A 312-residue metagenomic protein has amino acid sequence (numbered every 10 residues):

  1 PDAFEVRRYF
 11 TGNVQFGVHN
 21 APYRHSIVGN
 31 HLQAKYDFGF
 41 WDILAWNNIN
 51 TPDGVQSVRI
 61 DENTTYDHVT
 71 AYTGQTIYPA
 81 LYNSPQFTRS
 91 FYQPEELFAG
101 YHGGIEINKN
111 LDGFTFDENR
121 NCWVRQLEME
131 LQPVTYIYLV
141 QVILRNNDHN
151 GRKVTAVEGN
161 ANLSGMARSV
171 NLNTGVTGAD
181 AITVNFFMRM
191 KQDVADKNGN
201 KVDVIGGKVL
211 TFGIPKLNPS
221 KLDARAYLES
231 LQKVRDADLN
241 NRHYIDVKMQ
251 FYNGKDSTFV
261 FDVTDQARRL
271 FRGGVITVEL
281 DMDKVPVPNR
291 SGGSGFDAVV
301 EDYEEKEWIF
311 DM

Functional and structural regions predicted by a protein language model:
P1, Q132-R145: A short, Gly/Thr-enriched small/hydrophobic beta-strand-prone motif that recurs across taxa
F4-S57, K153-D265: Tryptophan-paired
G17-Q132: Short, low-hydrophobicity acidic/polar segments
G39, N48-N50, N63, V134 (+6 more regions): Generic structural motif
W41, Y136-Y138, K306-W308: Short structural boundary motif marking the start of a folded domain
Q126, T135-I137, E158: Extracellular structured ligand-interaction cores
S257, V263-M312: Hydrophobic, glycine-enriched assembly/anchoring segments
